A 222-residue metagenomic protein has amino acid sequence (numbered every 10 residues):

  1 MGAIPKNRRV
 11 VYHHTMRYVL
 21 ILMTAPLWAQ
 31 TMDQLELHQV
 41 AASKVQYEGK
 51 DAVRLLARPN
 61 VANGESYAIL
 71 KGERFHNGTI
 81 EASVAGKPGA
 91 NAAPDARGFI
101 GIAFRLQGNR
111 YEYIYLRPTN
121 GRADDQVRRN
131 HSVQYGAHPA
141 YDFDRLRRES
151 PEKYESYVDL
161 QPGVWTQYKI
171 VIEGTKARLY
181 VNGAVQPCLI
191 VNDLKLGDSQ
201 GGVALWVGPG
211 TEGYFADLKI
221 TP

Functional and structural regions predicted by a protein language model:
Y18-L27: Sec-dependent N-terminal signal peptides
Q46-A62: Short carbohydrate-recognition loop motifs
S66-E73, I102, Y154-L160, V203-L205: Beta-strand-rich interaction surfaces with strong enrichment in secreted/lumenal proteins
Y67-A140: Secretory/extracellular carbohydrate-interaction modules and structurally similar beta-sandwich "look-alikes"
Y141-Q167: Short, aromatic/His-centered strand-loop micro-motif at the edge of beta-sheets
L160-I190: Carbohydrate-binding surfaces in secreted/extracellular proteins
L189-A216: Flexible glycan-contacting loops in extracellular carbohydrate-active proteins
